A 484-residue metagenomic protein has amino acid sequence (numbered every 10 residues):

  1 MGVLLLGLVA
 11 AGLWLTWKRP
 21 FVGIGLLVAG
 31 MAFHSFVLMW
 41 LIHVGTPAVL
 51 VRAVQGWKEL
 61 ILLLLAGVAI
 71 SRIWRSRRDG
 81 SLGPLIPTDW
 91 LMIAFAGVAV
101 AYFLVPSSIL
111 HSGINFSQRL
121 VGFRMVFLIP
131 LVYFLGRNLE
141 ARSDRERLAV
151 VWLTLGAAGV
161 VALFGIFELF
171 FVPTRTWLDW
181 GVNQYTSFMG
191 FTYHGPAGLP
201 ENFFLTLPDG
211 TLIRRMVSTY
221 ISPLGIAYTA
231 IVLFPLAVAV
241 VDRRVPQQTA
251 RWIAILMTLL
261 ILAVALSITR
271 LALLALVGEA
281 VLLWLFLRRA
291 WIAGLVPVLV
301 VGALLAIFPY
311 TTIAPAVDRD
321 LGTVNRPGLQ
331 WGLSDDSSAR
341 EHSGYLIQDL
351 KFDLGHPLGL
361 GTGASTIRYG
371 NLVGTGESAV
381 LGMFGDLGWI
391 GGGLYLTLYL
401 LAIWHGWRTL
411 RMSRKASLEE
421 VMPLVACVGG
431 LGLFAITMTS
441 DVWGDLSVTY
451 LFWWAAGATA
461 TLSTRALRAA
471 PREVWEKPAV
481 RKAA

Functional and structural regions predicted by a protein language model:
L6-V22, L62-R78, V232-R244, P297-V298 (+1 more regions): Hydrophobic, aromatic-rich transmembrane alpha-helices and their immediate juxtamembrane boundary segments
A10-G12, V28-A32, G136, F234-A237 (+6 more regions): Hydrophobic transmembrane alpha-helices of multi-pass, membrane-embedded glycosylation machinery
L15, F21-P130, L433: N-terminal hydrophobic segments of proteins, predominantly signal-anchor/transmembrane helices of inner/organellar
H34, L41, T46, P315-I390 (+1 more regions): Long extracytoplasmic/lumenal interhelical loops at the membrane interface of multi-pass membrane proteins
D89-M92, A96-V100, L131, L148-L178 (+3 more regions): Alpha-helical transmembrane segments of multi-pass inner-membrane proteins
L163-D179, V264-S267, W284-L333, Q348-L354 (+1 more regions): A membrane-periplasm/extracellular boundary helix in multi-pass inner-membrane enzymes that assemble envelope glycans
V241, V245, T249-W252, V277-V281 (+1 more regions): Hydrophobic transmembrane alpha-helices and their immediate junctions
A280, V298, P423-A484: Transmembrane alpha-helices of multi-pass inner-membrane enzymes
